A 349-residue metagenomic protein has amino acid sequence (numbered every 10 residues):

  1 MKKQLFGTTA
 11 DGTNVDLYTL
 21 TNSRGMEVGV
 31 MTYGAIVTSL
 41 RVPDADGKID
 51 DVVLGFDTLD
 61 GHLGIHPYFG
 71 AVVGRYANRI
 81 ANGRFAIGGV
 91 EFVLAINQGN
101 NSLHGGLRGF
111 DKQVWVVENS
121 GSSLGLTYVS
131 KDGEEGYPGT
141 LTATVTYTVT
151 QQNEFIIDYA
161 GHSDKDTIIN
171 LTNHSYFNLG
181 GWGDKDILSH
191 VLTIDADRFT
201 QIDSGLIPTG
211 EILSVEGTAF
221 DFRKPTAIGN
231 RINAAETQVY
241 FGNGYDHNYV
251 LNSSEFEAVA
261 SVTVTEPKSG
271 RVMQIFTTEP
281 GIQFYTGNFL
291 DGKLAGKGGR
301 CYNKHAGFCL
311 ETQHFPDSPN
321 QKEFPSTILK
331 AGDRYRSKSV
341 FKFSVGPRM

Functional and structural regions predicted by a protein language model:
M1-M349: An exposed, glycine/acidic-rich loop-and-rim segment of catalytic or binding clefts
